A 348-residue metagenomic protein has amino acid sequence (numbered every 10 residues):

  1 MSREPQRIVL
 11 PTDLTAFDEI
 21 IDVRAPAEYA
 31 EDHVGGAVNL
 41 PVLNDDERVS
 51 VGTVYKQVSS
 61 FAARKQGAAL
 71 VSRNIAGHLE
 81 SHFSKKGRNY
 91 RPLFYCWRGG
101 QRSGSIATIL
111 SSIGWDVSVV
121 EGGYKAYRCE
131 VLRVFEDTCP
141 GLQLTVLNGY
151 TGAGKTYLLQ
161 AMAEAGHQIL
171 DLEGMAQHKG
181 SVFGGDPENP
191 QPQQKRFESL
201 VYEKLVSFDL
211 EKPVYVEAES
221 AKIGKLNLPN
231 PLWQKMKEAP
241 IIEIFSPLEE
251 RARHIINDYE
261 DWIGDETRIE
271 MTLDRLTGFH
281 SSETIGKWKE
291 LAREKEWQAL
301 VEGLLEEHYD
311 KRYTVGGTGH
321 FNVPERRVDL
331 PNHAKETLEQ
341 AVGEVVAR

Functional and structural regions predicted by a protein language model:
M1-G35, A63, L132-C139, L144-N148: Flexible, polar/low-complexity N-terminal or interdomain linker segments that lie immediately upstream of folded
L14-G87: Positively charged, proline/Ser/Thr-rich regional signature most characteristic of the Rhodanese/CDC25-like
Q66-E121: Catalytic cysteine-centered active loop of the rhodanese-like fold, especially the PTP/DSP P-loop
L93, W115-C129, D171-A176: A short glycine-rich beta-strand->turn/loop micro-motif centered on a GG-aromatic cluster
Q101-R102, Q143-E164: Glycine-rich phosphate-binding P-loop
V119-L132, P140, I256-Y259, I269-T272: Long, charge-dense
E164-K235: Conserved nucleotide-sensing/catalytic segment adjacent to the nucleotide-binding pocket in NTP-handling enzymes
Q234-I241, F245-R348: Conserved NTP phosphate-binding and transfer environment spanning the P-loop NTPase/kinase superfamily
